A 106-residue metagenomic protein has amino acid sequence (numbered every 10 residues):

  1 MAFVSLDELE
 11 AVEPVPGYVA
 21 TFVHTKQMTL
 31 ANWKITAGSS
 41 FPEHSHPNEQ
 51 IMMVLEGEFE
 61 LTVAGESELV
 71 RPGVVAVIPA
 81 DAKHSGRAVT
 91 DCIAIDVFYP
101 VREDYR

Functional and structural regions predicted by a protein language model:
M1-Q27, A31: A short, N-terminal "cap"/entry segment at the start of jelly-roll beta-barrel domains of the cupin/DSBH fold
K26, T62-E66, V89: Short strand-coil-strand connectors
A31-S45: Conserved short histidine dyad/triad with adjacent acidic residue
E49, M53-F59, A64: Glycine- and acidic-residue-biased ligand/ion/polar-headgroup-sensing regions
L55-E56, R71-P72, T90: A cytosolic small-molecule/anion-sensing beta-strand core signal
E66-A80: Short acidic-glycine-tyrosine-enriched beta hairpin
A80-D104: Ligand-binding loop in jelly-roll beta-barrel domains
